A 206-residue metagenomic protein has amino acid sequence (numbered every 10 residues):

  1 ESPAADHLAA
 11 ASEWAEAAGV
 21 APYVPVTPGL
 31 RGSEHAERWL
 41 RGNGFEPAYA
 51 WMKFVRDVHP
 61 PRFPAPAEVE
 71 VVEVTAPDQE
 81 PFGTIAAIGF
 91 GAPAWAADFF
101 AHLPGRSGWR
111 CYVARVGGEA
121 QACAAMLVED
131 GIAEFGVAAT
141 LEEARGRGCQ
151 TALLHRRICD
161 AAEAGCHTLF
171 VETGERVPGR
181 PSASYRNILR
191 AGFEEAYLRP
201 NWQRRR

Functional and structural regions predicted by a protein language model:
S2-P77, V171-E172, V177, P181-L189 (+1 more regions): Acyl-donor-binding surface of acyltransferase catalytic domains
A4-E13, G136-T140, G146-E163, R186 (+1 more regions): Conserved acetyl-CoA-binding loop-helix of GNAT-fold acetyltransferases
A18-G19, I85-W95: Helix-loop element at the rim of GNAT/NAT acetyltransferase active sites that forms part of the acceptor-substrate
G19-V20, E163-C166: Short, high-confidence coil segments that cap the C-terminus of an alpha-helix and link into the following beta-strand
D57-P61, G117-G118, E143, C159 (+1 more regions): Short loop segments at secondary-structure junctions
E68-V71, T75-G83, G91, L103 (+5 more regions): Ligand-binding pocket scaffold of soluble enzyme catalytic domains
P93-E143: A conserved beta-strand-loop-helix scaffold within acyl/acetyltransferase catalytic domains
E134, T168-E172: Conserved active-site loop/cleft motifs that coordinate metal ions or position small ligands
